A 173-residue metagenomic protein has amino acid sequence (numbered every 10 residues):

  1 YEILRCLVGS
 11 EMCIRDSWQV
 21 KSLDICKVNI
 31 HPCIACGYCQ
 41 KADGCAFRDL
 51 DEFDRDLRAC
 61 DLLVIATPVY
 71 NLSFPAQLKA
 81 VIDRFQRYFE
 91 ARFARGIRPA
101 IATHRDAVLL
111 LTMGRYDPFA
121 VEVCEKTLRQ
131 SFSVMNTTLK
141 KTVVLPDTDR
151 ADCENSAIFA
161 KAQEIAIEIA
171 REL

Functional and structural regions predicted by a protein language model:
Y1-G9, C13-I14: Single conserved hydrophobic/aromatic residue that forms the stacking wall/gate of nucleotide- or nucleobase-binding
W18-N29, V143-P146: A short beta-strand-loop structural module common to alpha/beta enzyme folds
Q19, D106, T138-K140: Residues at the starts of beta-strands that form the adenosine-phosphate
I25-G44, R150-I158: N-terminal beta-loop-helix "entrance" segment that forms/cooperates in small-molecule cofactor or anionic ligand
P32-C36, V108-L109, T142-V144: Short, basic/glycine-rich phosphate-binding loops at helix/coil junctions that contact nucleotide phosphates
R48-R129: Helix-loop-strand module that forms the ligand-binding subsite of alpha/beta enzymes
P118-E122, K126-L173: Glycine-rich phosphate/pyrophosphate-binding loop and the adjoining helix
